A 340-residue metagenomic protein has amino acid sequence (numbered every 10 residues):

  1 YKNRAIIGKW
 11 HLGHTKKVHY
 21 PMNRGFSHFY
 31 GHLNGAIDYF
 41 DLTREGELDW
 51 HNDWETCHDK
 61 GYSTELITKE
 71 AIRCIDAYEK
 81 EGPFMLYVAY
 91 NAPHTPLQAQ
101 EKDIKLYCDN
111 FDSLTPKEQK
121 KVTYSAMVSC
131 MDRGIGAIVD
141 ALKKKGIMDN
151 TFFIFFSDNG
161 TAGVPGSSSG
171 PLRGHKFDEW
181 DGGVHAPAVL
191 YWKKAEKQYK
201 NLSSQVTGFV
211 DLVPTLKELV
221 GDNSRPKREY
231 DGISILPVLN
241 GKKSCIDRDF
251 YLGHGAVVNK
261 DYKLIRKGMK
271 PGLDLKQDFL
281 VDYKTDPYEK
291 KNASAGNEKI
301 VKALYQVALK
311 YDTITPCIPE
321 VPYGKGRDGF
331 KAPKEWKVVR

Functional and structural regions predicted by a protein language model:
Y1-A5, R24-S27, K80-L86, I147-F153 (+3 more regions): Loop/turn elements at helix/coil->beta-strand transitions in domains of secreted/extracellular proteins
K2, L12-F84, Y90-A99, C108-D112 (+4 more regions): Formylglycine-dependent
I6-K17, H32-A36, Y87-P96, F155-T161 (+3 more regions): Short, solvent-exposed turn/loop segments enriched in Gly/Ser/Thr/Pro and often Arg
R24, E65-K69, V122, S129-G136 (+7 more regions): A structural signal for well-ordered alpha-helical segments within the folded catalytic domains of diverse enzymes
S27-Y30, I72-D76, S125, I135-V139 (+8 more regions): Non-transmembrane alpha-helical segments in soluble domains of secreted/periplasmic/extracellular proteins
I37-F40, R44-D53, G136-K144, P165-E229 (+3 more regions): Substrate-binding rim/cap in mid-to-C-terminal beta-strand-loop elements of soluble/periplasmic
F84, A89, C130-S167: Metal-dependent active-site segment of extracytoplasmic phospho-/sulfohydrolases and closely related
L212, N259, M269-Q277, Y283-R340: Long, internal low-complexity/basic segments
